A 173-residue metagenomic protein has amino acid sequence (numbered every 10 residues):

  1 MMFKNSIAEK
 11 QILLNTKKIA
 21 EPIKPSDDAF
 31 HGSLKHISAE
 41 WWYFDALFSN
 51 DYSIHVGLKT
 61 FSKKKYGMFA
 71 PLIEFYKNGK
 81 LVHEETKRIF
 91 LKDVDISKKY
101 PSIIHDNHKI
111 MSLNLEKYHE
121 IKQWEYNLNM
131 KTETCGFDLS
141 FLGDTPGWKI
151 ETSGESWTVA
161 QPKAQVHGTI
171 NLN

Functional and structural regions predicted by a protein language model:
M1-N173: Targeting-peptide/extracellular-domain and disordered-appendage signature
